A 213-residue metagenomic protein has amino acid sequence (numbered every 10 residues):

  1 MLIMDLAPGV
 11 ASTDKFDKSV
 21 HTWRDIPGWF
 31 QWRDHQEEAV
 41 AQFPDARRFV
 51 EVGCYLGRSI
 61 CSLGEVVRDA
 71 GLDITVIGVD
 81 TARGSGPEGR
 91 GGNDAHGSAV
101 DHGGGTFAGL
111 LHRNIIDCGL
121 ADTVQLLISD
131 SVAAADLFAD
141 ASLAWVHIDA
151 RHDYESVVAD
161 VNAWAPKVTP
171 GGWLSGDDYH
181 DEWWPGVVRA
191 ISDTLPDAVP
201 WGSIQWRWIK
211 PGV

Functional and structural regions predicted by a protein language model:
D5-P27, W32-V213: S-adenosylmethionine/decaboxylated-SAM
